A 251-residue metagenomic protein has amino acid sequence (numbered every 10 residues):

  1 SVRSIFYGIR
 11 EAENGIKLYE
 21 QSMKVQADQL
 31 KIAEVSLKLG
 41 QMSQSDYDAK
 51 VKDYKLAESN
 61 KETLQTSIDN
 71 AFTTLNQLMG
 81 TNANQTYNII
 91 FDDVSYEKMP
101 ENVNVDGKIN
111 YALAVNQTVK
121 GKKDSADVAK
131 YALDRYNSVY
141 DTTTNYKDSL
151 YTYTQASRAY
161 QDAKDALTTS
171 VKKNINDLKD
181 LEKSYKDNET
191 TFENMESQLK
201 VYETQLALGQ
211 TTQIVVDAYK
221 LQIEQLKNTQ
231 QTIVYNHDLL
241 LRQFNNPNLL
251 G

Functional and structural regions predicted by a protein language model:
S1-R3, I16-Q26, D48-V51, D106-A163 (+4 more regions): Amphipathic, heptad-repeat alpha-helical/coiled-coil signature enriched at exported N-termini that scaffold
G8-E62, D180-T232, N245-L249: Charged, solvent-exposed structural "stalk/scaffold" segments of large extracytoplasmic/peripheral assemblies
A57-A71, Y160-L167, Q225-L241: Amphipathic alpha-helical coiled-coil segments
Q65-G107, L241-G251: Short, solvent-exposed, mixed-charge loop/turn linkers that connect secondary-structure elements
L167, N174, G209-Q213: Alpha-helical heptad-repeat coiled-coil segments that mediate oligomerization/polymerization in large
